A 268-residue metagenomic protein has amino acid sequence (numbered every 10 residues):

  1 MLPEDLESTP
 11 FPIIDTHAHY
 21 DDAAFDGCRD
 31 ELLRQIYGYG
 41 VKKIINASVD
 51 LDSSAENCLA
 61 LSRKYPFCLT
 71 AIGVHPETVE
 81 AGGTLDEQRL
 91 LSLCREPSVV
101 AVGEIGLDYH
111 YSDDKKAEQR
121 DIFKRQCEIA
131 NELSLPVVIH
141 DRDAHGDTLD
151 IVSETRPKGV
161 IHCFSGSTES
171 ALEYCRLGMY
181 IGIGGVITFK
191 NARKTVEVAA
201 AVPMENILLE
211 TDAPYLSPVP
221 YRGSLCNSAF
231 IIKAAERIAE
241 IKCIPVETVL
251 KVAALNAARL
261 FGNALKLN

Functional and structural regions predicted by a protein language model:
M1-N268: Mid-domain alpha/beta scaffold segments of enzyme catalytic cores
